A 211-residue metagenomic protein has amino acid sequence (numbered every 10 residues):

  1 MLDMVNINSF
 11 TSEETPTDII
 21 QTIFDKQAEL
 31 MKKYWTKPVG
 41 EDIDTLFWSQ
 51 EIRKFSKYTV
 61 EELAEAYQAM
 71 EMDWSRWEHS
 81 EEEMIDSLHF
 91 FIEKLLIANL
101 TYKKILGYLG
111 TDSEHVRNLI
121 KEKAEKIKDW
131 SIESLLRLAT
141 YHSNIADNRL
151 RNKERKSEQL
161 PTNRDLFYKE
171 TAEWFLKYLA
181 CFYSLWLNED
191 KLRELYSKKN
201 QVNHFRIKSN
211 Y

Functional and structural regions predicted by a protein language model:
M1-Y211: Flexible "arm" and connector segments at domain edges
